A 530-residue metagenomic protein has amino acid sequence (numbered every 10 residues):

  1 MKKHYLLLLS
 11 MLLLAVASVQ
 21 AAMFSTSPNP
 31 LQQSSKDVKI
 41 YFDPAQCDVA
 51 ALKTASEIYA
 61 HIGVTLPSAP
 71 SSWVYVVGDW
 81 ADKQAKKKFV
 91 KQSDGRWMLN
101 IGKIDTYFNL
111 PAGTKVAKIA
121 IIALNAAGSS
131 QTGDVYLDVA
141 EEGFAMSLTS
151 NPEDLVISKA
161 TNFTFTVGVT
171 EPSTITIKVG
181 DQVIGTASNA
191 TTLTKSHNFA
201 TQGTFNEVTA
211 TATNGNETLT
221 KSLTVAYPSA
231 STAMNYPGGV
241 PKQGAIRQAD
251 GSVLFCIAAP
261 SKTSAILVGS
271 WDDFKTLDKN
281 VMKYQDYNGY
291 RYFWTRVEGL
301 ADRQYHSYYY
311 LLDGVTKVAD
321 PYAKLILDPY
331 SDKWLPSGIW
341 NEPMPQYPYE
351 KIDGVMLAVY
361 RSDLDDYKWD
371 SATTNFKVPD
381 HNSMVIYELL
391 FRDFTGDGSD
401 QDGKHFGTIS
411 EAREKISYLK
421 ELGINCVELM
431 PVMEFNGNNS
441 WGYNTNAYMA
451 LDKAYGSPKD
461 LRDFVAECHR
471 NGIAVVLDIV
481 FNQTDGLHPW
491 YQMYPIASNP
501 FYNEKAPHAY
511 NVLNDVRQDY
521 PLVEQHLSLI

Functional and structural regions predicted by a protein language model:
M1-S25: Bacterial Sec-dependent N-terminal signal peptides
A21, A372-H381, L390-I530: Substrate-binding/active-site clefts of carbohydrate-active enzymes
A21-Q33, V139-S158: Short, compositionally biased P/S/T/A/G/V-rich stretches that sit at domain boundaries
F42-A51, S252-V253: Short amphipathic, basic-aromatic surface patches that mediate peripheral association with negatively charged
E57-A112, A187-T191, A245-A249, L254-Y305 (+1 more regions): Aromatic-rich carbohydrate-binding modules that target alpha-glucans
K115-I121, T204-V208, Q304-Y308: Exposed beta-strand face motif in extracellular beta-rich ectodomains
A123-N125, A210-N214, L312: Conserved structural position at the C-terminal beta-strand of extracellular beta-sandwich adhesion modules
A226-A265, V318-S383: Basic K/R-rich, polyanion-interacting modules in nucleoproteins and related proteins
